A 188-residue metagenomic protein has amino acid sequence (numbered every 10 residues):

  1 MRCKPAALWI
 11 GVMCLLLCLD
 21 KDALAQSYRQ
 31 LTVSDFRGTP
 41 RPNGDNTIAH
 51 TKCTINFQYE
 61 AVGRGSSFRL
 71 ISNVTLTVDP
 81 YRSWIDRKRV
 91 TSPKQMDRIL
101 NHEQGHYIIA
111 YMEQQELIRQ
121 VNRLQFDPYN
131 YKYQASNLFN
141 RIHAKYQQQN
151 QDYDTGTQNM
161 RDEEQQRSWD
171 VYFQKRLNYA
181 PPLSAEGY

Functional and structural regions predicted by a protein language model:
M1-L8: Positively charged n-region of N-terminal signal peptides that target proteins for export
W9-C18: Bacterial N-terminal signal peptides
L19-A25: Sec/Tat signal peptide C-region and signal peptidase I cleavage site
Q26-D86, F126-Y188: Metalloprotease/metallohydrolase-associated module, dominated by Zn2+-dependent proteases
T75-P93, E116-V121: Short acidic, glycine/tyrosine-flanked loop/strand segments centered on an H-E-D-like triad
D97-R98, Q115, R119, N140 (+1 more regions): Solvent-exposed, polar/charged alpha-helical surfaces in well-ordered, non-transmembrane soluble domains, broadly
R98-A110: Active-site recognition of the HExxH zinc-binding catalytic motif
A110-F126: A short beta-strand-loop micro-motif that forms or neighbors metal/cofactor- and ligand-binding patches at active-site
